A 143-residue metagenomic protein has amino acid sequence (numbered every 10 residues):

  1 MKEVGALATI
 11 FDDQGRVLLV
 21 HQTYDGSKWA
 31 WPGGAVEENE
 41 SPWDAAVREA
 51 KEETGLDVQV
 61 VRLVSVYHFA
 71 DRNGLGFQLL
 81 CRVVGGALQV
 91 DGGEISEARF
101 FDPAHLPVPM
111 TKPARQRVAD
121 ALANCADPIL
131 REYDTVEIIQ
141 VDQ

Functional and structural regions predicted by a protein language model:
M1-V17, A35: Conserved N-terminal beta-strand and adjoining loop/helix that marks the start of the Nudix/MutT-like hydrolase domain
K2, S27, N73-L75: Residue-level preference for beta-strand/loop junctions
D13-G15, Y24-D25, D71-R72: Short strand-connecting beta-turns/loops that link adjacent beta-strands
G26-K28, E94-Q143: Nudix hydrolase/Nudix homology domain
W31-L63, L79: The catalytic Nudix box helix
H68-Q89, R99, A114-C125: Active-site-adjacent beta-strand/loop module that shapes the phosphate/pyrophosphate-binding cleft
